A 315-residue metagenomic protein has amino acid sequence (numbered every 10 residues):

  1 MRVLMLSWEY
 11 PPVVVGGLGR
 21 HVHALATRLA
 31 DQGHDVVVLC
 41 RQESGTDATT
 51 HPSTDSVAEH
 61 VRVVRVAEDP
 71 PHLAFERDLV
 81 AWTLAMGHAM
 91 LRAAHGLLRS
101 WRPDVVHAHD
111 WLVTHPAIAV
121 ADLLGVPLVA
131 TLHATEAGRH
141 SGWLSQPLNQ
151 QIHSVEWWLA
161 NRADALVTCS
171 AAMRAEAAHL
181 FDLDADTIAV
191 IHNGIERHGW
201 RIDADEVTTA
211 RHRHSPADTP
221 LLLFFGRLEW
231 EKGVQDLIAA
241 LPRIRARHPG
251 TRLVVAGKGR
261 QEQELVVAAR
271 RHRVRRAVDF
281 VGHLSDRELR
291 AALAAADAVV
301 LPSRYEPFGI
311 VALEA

Functional and structural regions predicted by a protein language model:
M1-R62: N-terminal subdomain of nucleotide-sugar transferases
P127-V129, A137-W158: Nucleotide-sugar donor phosphate/pyrophosphate-binding loop at the beta->alpha transition of glycosyltransferases
A172, G194: Carbohydrate-associated surface elements
A178, D186, I195-H212: Acidic anion/phosphate-binding donor-loop and adjacent secondary structure in glycosyltransferase catalytic cores
P216-K232, I238-L241: Conserved donor-binding/catalytic core segment of Leloir-type glycosyltransferases
E264-L284: Nucleotide-activated donor-binding/catalytic signature segment of Leloir-type glycosyltransferases, i.e., the conserved
H283-L284, A291-A296: Short alpha-helical donor nucleotide-sugar binding micro-motif in glycosyltransferases
R304: Aromatic "clamp/platform" in nucleotide-sugar-dependent glycosyltransferases that forms part of the donor/acceptor
